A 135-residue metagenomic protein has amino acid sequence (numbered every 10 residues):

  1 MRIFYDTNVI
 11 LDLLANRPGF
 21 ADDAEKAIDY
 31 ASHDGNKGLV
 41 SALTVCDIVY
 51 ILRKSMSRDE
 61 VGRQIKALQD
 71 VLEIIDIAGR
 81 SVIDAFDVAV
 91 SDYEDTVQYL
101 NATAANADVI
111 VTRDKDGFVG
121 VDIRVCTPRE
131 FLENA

Functional and structural regions predicted by a protein language model:
M1-V40, R53-E60, G120, L132-A135: Short, well-structured N-terminal submotif of metal-dependent ribonuclease cores
R2, V71, L100-A135: Acidic, PIN/NYN-like endoribonuclease modules and their adjacent C-terminal/linker elements
D6, D95, D114: Acidic active-site catalytic centers that drive phospho-/nucleotidyl reactions and related ester hydrolyses
V9, T44, S81, Q98 (+1 more regions): Alpha-helix capping/helix-boundary segments
N16, L43-T44, Q64-A89: Acidic catalytic patch
H33-G38, E73, N106-V109: Short active-site oxyanion
D34-G35, V71, V88, V121: Structured helix-beta-strand junction loops
